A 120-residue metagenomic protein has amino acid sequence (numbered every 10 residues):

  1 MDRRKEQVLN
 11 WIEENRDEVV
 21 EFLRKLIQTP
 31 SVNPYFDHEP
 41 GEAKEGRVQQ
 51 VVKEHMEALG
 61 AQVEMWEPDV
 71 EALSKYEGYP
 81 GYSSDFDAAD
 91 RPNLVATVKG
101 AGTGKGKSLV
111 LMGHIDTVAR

Functional and structural regions predicted by a protein language model:
D2-R120: Acidic/His- and Gly-rich active-site-bordering loop/insert found across diverse amide/peptide-bond hydrolases
